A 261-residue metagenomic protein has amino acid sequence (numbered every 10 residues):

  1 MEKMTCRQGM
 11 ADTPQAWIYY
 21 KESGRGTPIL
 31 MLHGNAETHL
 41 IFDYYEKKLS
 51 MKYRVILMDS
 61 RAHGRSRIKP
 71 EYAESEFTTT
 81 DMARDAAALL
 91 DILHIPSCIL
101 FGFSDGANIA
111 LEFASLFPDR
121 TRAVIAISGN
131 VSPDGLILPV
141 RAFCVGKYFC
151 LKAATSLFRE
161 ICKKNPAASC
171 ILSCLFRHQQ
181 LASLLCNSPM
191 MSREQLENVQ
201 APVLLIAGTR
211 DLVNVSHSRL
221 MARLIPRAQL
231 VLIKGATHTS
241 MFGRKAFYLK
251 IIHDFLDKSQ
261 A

Functional and structural regions predicted by a protein language model:
M1-I29, K52-Y53, H253-A261: Alpha/beta-hydrolase fold catalytic core
Y19-I68: Conserved HGGG/HGGXW glycine-rich cap/lid loop of the alpha/beta-hydrolase fold
L57-F101: Active-site loop/oxyanion-hole signature of alpha/beta-hydrolase fold enzymes
N108-L116, T121-K152: Flexible "cap/lid" loop of the alpha/beta hydrolase fold
A167-E194, R210: Hydrophobic, aromatic-rich cap/lid helix
V199, L205-A207: Short beta-strand/loop motif that positions the catalytic acidic residue of the alpha/beta-hydrolase fold
L212-H217: Conserved alpha/beta-hydrolase "acid-adjacent" motif
A228-A261: Catalytic active-site module of serine/aspartate enzymes centered on a nucleophile-bearing elbow/loop
